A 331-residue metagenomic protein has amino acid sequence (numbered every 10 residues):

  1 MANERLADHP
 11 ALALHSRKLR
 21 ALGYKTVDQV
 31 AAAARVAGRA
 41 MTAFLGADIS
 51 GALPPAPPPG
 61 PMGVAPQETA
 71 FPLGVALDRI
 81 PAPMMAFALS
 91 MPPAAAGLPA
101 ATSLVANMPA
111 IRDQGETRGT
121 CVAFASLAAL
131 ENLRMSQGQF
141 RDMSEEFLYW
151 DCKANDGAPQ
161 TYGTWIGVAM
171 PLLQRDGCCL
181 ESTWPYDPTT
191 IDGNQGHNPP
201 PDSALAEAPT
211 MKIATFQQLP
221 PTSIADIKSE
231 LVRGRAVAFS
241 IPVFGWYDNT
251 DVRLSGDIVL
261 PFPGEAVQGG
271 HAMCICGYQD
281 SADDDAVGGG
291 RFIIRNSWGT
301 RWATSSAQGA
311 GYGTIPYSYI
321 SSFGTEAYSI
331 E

Functional and structural regions predicted by a protein language model:
M1-H9, S50-A52: Extended, structured, electrostatic nucleic-acid-contact surfaces
N3-E4, V30, G157-A158: A generic structural signal for short
L6, L104, I315: Short clusters of hydrophobic/aromatic residues that line enzyme substrate/ligand-binding pockets
L6-D8, A21, K228: Short basic coil micro-motifs at the edges of alpha-helical modules that engage polyanionic partners
L12-A13: Small-residue hinge/turn detector
S16-M143, Q160-E181: Structured alpha-helical subdomains that flank or immediately precede key functional sites
A123, L127-E131, A154-R295, T300-E331: Predominantly the structural core of cysteine protease catalytic domains
E145-D151: Short, conserved phosphate-binding/catalytic loop or strand-edge motifs used in phosphoryl-/nucleotidyl-transfer
